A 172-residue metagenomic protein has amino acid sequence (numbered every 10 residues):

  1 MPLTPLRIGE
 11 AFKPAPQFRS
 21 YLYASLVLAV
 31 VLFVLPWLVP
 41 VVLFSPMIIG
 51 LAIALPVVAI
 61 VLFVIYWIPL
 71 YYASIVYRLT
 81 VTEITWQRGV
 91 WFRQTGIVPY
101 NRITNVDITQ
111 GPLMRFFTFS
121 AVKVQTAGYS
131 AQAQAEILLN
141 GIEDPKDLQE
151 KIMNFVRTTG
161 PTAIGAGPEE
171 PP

Functional and structural regions predicted by a protein language model:
M1-Y100, N105-P172: N-terminal basic, Ser/Thr-rich segments that initiate or prime the first beta/alpha elements at protein or domain
